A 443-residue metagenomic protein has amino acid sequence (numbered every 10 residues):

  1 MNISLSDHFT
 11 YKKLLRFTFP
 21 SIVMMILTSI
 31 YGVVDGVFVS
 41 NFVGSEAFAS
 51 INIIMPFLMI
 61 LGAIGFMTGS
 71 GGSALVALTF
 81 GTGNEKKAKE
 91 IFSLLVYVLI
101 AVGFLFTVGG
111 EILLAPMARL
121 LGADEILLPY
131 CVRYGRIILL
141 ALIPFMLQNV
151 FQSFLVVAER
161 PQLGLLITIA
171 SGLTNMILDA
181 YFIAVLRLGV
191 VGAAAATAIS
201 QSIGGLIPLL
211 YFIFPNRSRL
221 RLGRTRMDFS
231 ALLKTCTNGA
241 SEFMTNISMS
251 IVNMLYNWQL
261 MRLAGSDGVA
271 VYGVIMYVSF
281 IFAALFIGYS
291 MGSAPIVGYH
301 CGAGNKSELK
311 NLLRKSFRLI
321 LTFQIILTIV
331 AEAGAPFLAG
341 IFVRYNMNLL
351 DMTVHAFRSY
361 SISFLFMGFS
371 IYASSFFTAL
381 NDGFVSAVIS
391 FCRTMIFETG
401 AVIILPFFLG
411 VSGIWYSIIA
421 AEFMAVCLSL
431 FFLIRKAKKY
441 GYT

Functional and structural regions predicted by a protein language model:
M1-T18, V76-A141, R187-A240, V297-I362 (+1 more regions): Short alpha-helical transmembrane segments in multi-pass integral membrane proteins
S6-V43, P56-G71, L75, I100-T107 (+4 more regions): N-terminal transmembrane alpha-helices
R16-D35, I137, Q148, S171 (+4 more regions): Transmembrane helical elements of multi-pass membrane transporters/channels
S21, M25, V37, N41 (+16 more regions): Transmembrane alpha-helix boundary and packing residues in multipass membrane permease domains and related
I22, I26, I30, V34 (+17 more regions): Generic alpha-helical transmembrane segments of integral inner-membrane proteins, especially permease/transport modules
I30-F48, A118-E125, Y181-L188, S250-I281 (+4 more regions): Helix-terminus/linker motif at the lipid-water interface of multi-pass membrane proteins
F48-V108, F145-G164, V271-I329, A333-A335 (+1 more regions): Small-residue-rich hydrophobic transmembrane alpha-helices
G69, I138-V156, I167-N175, A193-L206 (+5 more regions): Short runs within selected transmembrane alpha-helices of multi-pass transporters and secretion channels
